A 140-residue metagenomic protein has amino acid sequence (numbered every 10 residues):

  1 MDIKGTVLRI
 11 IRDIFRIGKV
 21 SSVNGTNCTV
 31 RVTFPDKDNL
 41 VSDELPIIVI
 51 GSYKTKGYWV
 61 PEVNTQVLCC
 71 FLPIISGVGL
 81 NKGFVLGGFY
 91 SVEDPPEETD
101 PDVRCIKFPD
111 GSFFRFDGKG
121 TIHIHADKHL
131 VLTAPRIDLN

Functional and structural regions predicted by a protein language model:
M1-T133: Hydrophobic packing positions characteristic of elongated beta-solenoid/beta-helix-type spike/fiber shafts
A134-N140: C-terminal intramolecular chaperone/autoprocessing and neck/assembly modules of extracellular spikes and adhesins
